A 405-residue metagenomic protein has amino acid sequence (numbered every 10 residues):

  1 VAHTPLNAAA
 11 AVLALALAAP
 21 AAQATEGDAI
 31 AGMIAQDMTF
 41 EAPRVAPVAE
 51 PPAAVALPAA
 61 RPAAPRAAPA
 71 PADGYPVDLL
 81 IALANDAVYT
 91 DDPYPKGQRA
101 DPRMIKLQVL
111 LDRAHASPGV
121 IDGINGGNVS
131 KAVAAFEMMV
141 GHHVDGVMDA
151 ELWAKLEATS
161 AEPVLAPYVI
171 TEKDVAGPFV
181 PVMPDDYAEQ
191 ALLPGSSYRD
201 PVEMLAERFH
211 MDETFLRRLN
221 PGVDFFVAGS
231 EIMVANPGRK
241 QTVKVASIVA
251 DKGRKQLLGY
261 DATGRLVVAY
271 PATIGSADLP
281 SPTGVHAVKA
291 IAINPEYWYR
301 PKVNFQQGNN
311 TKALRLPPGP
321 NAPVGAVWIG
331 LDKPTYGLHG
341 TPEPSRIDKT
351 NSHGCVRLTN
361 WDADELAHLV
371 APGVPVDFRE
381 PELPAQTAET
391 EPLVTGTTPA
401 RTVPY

Functional and structural regions predicted by a protein language model:
A2-A22: Gram-negative bacterial Sec-dependent N-terminal signal peptides
A24-A100, M104-L107, P384-Y405: Compositionally biased, proline/threonine/alanine/serine-rich low-complexity intrinsically disordered stretches
G97-A134, D174-F209: Primarily a LysM-type cell-wall glycan-binding module
P102-I105, V109, R113, G127-M138 (+8 more regions): Solvent-exposed, polar/charged alpha-helical surfaces in well-ordered, non-transmembrane soluble domains, broadly
G127-D174, R217-S247, V376: Extracellular LysM carbohydrate-binding repeats and other cell-envelope/extracellular binding modules
M148, L165, A191-P271: Secretory/export targeting leaders with adjacent low-complexity proregions
T242-T341, T398-A400: Gly/Pro-biased beta-strand-loop elements
N309-Y405: Exported/periplasmic cell-wall-interacting domains
